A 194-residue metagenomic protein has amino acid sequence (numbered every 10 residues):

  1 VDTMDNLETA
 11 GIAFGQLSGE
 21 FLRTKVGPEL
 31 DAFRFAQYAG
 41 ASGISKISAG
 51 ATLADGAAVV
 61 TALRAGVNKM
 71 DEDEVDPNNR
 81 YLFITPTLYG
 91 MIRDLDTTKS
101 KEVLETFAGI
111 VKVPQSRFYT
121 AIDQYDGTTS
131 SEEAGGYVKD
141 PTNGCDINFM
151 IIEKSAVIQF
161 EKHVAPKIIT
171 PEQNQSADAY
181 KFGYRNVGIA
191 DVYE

Functional and structural regions predicted by a protein language model:
V1, T9, L95-E194: Sequence/fold signature of self-assembling virion shell proteins
M4-V75: Alpha-helical scaffold segments that mediate packing/assembly in large oligomeric complexes
D5, L88-G90, G188: Residues that cap or initiate secondary-structure elements
Q16, N78, S176-D178: Residues at beta-strand starts and edge strands
L22, L82-T85, F182: Short low-polarity hydrophobic stretches
L30, R34, D71, V75-N78 (+4 more regions): Residue-level signal for secondary-structure boundary elements
G56-S100: Hydrophobic, aromatic-enriched interface-forming segments
